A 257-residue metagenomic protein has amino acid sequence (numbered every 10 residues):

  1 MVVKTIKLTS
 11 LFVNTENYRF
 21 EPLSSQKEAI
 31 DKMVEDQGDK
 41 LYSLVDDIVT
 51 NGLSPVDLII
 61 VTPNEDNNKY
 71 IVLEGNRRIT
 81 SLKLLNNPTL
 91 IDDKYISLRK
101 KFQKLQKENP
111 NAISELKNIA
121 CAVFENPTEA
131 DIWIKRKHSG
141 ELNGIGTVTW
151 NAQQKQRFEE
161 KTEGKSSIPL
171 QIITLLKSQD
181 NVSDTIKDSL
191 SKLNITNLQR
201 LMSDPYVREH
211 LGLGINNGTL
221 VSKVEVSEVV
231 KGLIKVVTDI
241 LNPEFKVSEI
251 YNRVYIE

Functional and structural regions predicted by a protein language model:
V3-K4, V13-K69: Short alpha-helix boundary/capping and kink motifs at helix termini
T5-K7, A120: Ser/Thr- (and often Asn-) enriched beta-sheet segments in non-cytosolic proteins
S10: Glycine-rich, flexible N-terminal cofactor/catalytic loop recognition
A29, K40-S43, K101, E129-I132 (+2 more regions): Exposed alpha-helical structural elements
V49, N86-L90, K177: Hydrophobic/aromatic-lined pockets within catalytic cores
S54-I71, R77-R136: A short, basic-hydrophobic beta/loop patch
E74-G75, V226: Helix N-cap/beta->alpha junction signal
A112-E257: Solvent-exposed functional surfaces
